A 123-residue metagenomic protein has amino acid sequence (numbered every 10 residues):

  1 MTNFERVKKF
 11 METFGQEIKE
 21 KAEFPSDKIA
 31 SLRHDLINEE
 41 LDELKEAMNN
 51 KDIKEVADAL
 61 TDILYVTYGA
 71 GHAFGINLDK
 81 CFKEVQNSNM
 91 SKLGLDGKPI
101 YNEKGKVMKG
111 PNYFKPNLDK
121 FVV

Functional and structural regions predicted by a protein language model:
M1-V123: Flexible "arm" and connector segments at domain edges
